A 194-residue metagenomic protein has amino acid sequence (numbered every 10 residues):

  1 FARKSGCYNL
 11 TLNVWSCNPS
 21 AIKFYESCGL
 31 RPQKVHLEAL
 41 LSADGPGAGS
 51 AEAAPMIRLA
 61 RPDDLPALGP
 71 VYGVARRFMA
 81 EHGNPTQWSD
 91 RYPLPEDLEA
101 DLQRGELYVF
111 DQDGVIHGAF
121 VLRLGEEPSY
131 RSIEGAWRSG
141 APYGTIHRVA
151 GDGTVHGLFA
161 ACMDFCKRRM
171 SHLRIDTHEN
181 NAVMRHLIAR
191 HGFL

Functional and structural regions predicted by a protein language model:
S5-M56, Y143: C-terminal "cap" of GNAT-fold acetyltransferases
S5-N13, R168-E179: Conserved GNAT acetyl-CoA-binding A-motif
S16-K34, A160, E179-L194: Conserved active-site alpha-helix within GNAT-family acetyltransferase domains
M56-P70: A short beta-loop-alpha structural element at the N-terminal edge of CoA-dependent acyl/N-acetyltransferase catalytic
R76-E96: Conserved GNAT-fold acetyl-CoA-binding loop/helix
V109, V115-G125: Conserved beta-strand in the GNAT
V121-T154: Conserved acyl-donor/pantetheine-binding loop and adjacent beta-alpha core of acyl/acetyltransferases and related
G153-F165: Conserved acetyl-CoA pyrophosphate-binding loop and the N-cap/start of the following alpha-helix in GNAT-like
